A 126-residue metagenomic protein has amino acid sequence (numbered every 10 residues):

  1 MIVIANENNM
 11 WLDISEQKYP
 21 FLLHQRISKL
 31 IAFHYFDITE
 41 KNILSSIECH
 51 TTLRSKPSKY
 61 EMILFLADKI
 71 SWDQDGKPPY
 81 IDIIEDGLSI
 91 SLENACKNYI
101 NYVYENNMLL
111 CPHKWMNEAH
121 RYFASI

Functional and structural regions predicted by a protein language model:
M1-N94: Divalent metal-dependent catalytic cores for phosphoryl transfer on phosphate-bearing substrates
A5, E93-C96, L109, M116: Generic detection of intrinsically disordered/low-complexity segments and helix-coil linkers/edges
I90-Y104: Amphipathic, Lys/Arg-enriched alpha-helical patches that create a basic surface for binding polyanionic ligands
N101-I126: Charged phosphate-binding loop/patch that engages nucleotide di/tri-phosphates or the phosphate backbone of nucleic
